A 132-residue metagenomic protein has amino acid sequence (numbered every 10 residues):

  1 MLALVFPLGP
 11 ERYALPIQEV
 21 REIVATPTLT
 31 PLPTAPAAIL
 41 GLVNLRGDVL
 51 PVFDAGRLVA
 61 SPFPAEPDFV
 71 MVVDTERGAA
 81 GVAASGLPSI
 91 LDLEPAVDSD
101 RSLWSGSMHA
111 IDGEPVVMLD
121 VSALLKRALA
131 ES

Functional and structural regions predicted by a protein language model:
M1-S132: An acidic, low-aromatic, low-complexity terminal/linker signal
